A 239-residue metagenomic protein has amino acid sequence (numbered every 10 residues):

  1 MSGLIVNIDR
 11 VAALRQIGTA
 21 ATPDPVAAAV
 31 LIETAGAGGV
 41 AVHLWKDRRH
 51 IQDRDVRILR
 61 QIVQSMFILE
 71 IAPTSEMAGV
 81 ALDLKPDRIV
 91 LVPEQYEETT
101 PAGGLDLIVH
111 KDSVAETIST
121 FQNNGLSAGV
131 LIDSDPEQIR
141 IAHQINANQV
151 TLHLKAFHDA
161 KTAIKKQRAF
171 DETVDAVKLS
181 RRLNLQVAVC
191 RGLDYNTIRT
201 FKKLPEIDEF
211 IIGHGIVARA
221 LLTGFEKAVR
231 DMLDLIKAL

Functional and structural regions predicted by a protein language model:
M1-P86, I141, R168: Conserved N-terminal beta1-alpha1 strand-loop-helix module at the mouth
S2-I8, V40-V42, F67-I71, I89-L91 (+4 more regions): Hydrophobic faces of well-ordered beta-strands that scaffold small-molecule active sites in alpha/beta enzyme cores
G36-G38, I62-Q64, D83-I89, N123 (+2 more regions): Glycine-enriched alpha-helix->loop->beta-strand junction motifs that scaffold or abut catalytic
L44-T120, E137-Q138, L152-H153, T173-L179: N-terminal active-site wall of soluble small-molecule enzyme domains
R60, G103, T162-K166, R219-L239: C-terminal helical cap(s) of enzyme catalytic domains, especially alpha/beta-barrels
S75-K85, D135-I145, V189, L193-I207: Catalytic cores of alpha/beta
V90-E98, N148-K161, E206-F225: Glycine-rich phosphate-binding active-site loops on the catalytic face of alpha/beta enzymes
S127-L183: Histidine/lysine/aspartate-rich catalytic loop segments that bind and position anionic ligands
